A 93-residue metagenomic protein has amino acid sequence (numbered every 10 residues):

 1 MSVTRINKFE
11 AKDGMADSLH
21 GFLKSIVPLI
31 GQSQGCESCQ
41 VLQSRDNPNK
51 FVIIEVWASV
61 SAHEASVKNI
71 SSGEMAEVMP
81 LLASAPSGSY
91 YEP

Functional and structural regions predicted by a protein language model:
M1, R45, P80-L82: A generic structural micro-feature
M1-S2, P93: Absolute protein N-terminus
V3-E10, S38-V67: Short, well-ordered beta-strand segments in beta-rich or mixed alpha/beta enzyme and ligand-binding folds
E10-S18: Short, surface-exposed ligand-recognition loops at beta-strand->loop->(often short) alpha-helix junctions that present
S25-S38, V56-Y90: An amphipathic, aromatic/His-enriched active-site/gating alpha helix that lines ligand/cofactor pockets
D46, E92-P93: Residues that form or immediately flank small-molecule/cofactor binding pockets and catalytic motifs
